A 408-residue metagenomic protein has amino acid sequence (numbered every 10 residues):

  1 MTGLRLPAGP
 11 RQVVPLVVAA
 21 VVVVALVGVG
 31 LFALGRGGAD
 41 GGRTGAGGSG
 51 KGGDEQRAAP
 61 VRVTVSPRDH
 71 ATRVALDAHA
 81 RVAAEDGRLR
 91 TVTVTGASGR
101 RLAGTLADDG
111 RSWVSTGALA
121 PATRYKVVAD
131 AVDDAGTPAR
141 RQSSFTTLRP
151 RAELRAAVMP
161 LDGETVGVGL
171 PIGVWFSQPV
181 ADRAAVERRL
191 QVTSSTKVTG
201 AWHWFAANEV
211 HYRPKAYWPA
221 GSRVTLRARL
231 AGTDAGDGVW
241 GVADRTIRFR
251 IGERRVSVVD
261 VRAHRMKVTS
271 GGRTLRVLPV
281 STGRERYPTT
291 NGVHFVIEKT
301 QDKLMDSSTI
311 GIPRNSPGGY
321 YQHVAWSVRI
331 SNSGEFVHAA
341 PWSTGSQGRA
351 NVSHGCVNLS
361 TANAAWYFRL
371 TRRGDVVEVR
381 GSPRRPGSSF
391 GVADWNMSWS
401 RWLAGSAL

Functional and structural regions predicted by a protein language model:
T2-E253, V280: Acidic, low-complexity Ser/Thr/Gly/Pro-rich repeat segments typical of extracellular/periplasmic and surface-exposed
T64, R81-A83, T93, K126 (+8 more regions): Soluble periplasmic/extracytoplasmic beta-strand elements of cell-envelope proteins
K126-V128, Q142, G173, E187 (+6 more regions): Extracytoplasmic/secreted envelope proteins and their assembly/folding machinery, especially bacterial periplasmic
A131-D133, L230-G232, G272, D302 (+1 more regions): Short, charged beta-turn/beta-strand-edge "cap" motif at the junction between a beta-strand and an adjacent loop
L154, G238-G345: Gly/Pro-biased beta-strand-loop elements
M159, R255-A263, N396-L408: Short peripheral tails and domain-boundary helices/loops at the edges of structured domains
V168, P288-N291, K303, S307-L408: Exported/periplasmic cell-wall-interacting domains
W175, P179, R183, T269 (+3 more regions): Structured segments of extracytoplasmic/periplasmic soluble domains in secreted or envelope-associated proteins
